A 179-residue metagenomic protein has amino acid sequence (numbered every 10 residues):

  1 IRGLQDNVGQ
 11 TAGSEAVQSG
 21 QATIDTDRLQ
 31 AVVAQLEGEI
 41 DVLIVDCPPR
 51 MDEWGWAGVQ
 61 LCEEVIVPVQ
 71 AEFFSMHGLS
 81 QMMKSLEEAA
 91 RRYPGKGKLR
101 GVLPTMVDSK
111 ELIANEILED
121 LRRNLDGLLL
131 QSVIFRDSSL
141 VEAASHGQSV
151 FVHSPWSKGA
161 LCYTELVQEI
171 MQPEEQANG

Functional and structural regions predicted by a protein language model:
I1-D41, A143-S145: P-loop/Walker-type NTP enzyme "switch/lid" segment
Q5, F135, V141, F151: Nucleotide phosphate-binding site architecture
A22-T26, E72-S75, W156: Flexible, glycine- and charge-enriched loops at secondary-structure boundaries
R28, Q81, C162: Charged catalytic carboxylate motif
Q35-V133, S138: Conserved catalytic-core segment of NTP-binding enzymes
A143-E165: C-terminal boundary of histidine-terminating zinc-finger modules
E165-A177: C-terminal alpha-helix
